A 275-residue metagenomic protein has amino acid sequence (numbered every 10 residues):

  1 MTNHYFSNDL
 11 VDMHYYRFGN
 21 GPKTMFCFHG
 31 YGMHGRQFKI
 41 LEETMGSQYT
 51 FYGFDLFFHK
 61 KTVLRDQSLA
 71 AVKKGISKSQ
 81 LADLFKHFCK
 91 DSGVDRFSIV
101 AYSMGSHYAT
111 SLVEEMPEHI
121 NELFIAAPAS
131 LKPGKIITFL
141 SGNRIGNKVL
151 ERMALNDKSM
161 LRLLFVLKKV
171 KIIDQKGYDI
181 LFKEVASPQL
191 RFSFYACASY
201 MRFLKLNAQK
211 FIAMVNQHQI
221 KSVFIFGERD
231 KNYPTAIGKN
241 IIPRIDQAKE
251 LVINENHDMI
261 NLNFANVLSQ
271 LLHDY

Functional and structural regions predicted by a protein language model:
V11, Y16-Q67: Conserved HGGG/HGGXW glycine-rich cap/lid loop of the alpha/beta-hydrolase fold
G53-V100: Active-site loop/oxyanion-hole signature of alpha/beta-hydrolase fold enzymes
A101-A109: Gly/Ala-rich beta-loop-alpha elbow adjacent to hydrolase catalytic centers
E114, E122-R152: Flexible "cap/lid" loop of the alpha/beta hydrolase fold
L155-V215: Conserved alpha/beta-hydrolase catalytic His-Asp/Glu region
H218, F224-F226: Short beta-strand/loop motif that positions the catalytic acidic residue of the alpha/beta-hydrolase fold
K231-I237: Conserved alpha/beta-hydrolase "acid-adjacent" motif
N232, V252-V267: Catalytic histidine-centered segment of alpha/beta-hydrolase-like enzymes
